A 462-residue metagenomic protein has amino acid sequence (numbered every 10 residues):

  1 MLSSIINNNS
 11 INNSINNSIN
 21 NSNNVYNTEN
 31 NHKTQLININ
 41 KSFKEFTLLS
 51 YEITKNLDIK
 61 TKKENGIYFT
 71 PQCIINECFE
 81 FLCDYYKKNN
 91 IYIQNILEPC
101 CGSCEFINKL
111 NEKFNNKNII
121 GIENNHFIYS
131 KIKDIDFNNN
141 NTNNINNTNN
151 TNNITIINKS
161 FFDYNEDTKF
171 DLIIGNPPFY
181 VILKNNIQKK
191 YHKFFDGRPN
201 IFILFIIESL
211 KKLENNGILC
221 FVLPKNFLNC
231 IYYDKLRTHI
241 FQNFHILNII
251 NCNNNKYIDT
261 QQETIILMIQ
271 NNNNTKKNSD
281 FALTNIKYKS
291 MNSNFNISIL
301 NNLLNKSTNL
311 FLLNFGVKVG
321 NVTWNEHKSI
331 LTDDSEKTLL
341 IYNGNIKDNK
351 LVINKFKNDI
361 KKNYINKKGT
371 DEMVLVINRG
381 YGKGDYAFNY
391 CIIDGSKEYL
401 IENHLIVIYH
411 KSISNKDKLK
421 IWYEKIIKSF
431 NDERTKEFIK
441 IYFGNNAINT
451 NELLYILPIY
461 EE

Functional and structural regions predicted by a protein language model:
M1-N7, E29-I135, P177, N229 (+2 more regions): Class I S-adenosyl-L-methionine
N8-N24, N139-T151: Long, low-complexity Q/N-rich tracts
C78-F81, I96-K109, K159-F162, K169-Q188 (+3 more regions): Conserved proline-anchored active-site loop of SAM-dependent methyltransferases that bridges a beta-strand
K131-N139, N152-I154: Short, conserved SAM-binding/catalytic segment of Class I S-adenosyl-L-methionine-dependent methyltransferases
I157-S160, I250-N251: Short loop/edge segments at beta-strand edges and connector loops that shape dinucleotide/nucleotide cofactor-binding
R198-N253, I266: Conserved Class I SAM-dependent methyltransferase catalytic core
I258-N325: Flexible, glycine-/basic-rich loop-and-beta segments that form/coincide with the SAM-dependent methyltransferase
L304-E462: Polybasic, glycine- and aromatic-enriched phosphate-binding surface used to engage nucleic acids
